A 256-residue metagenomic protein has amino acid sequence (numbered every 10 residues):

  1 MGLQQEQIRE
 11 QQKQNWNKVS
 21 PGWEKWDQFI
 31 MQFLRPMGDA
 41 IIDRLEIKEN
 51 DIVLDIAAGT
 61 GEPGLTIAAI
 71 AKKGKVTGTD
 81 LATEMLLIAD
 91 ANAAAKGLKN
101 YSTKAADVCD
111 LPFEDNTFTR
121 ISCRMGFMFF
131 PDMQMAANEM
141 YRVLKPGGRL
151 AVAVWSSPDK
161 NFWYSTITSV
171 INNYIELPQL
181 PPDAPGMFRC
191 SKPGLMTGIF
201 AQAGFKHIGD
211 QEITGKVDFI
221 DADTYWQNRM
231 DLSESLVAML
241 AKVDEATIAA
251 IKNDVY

Functional and structural regions predicted by a protein language model:
G2-K48, E62-T66, I70, M85-I88 (+3 more regions): Conserved class I S-adenosyl-L-methionine
G2-Q5, Q11-Q12, P21-E24, H207-Y256: C-terminal helical/coil "lid" or tail adjacent to the Rossmann-like core of SAM-dependent
R9, W16, W23, L34 (+9 more regions): A general structural signal for well-ordered alpha-helical segments in protein cores
I52-L111, R120, M135: Class I SAM-dependent methyltransferase SAM/SAH-binding core
T119-Q134, S156: A short SAM/SAH-binding and catalytic strip from SAM-dependent methyltransferases
Q134-M135, Y141-I220, L236: Conserved catalytic/acceptor-binding region of the Class I
